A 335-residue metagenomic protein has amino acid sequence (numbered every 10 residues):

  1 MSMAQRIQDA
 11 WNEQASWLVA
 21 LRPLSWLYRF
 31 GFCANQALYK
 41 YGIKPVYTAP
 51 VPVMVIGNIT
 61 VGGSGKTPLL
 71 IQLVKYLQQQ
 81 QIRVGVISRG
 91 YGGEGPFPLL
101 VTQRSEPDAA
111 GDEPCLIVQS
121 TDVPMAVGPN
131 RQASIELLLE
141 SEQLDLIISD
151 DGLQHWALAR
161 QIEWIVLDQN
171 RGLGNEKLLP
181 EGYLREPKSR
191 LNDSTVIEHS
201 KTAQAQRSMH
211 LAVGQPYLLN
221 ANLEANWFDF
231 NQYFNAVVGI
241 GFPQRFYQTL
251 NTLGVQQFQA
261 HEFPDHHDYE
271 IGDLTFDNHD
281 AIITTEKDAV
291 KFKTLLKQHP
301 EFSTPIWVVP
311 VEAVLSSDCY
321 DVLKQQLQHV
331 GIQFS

Functional and structural regions predicted by a protein language model:
M1-D9, Q80-I82, W156-S335: ATP-dependent carboxylate-amine ligase
S2-P52: A transmembrane-helix-recognition feature enriched in membrane-embedded lipid enzymes and envelope glyco-/phospholipid
L27, T67, I117, D150 (+3 more regions): Residue-level signal for inorganic ion chemistry
Q36-Q103: Walker A (P-loop) phosphate-binding motif
V55-N58, S149, P180, T285: A secondary-structure boundary/capping signal
G90-S208, Q215: Phosphate/Mg2+-binding loops and adjacent switch elements in nucleotide/diphosphate-handling enzyme cores
